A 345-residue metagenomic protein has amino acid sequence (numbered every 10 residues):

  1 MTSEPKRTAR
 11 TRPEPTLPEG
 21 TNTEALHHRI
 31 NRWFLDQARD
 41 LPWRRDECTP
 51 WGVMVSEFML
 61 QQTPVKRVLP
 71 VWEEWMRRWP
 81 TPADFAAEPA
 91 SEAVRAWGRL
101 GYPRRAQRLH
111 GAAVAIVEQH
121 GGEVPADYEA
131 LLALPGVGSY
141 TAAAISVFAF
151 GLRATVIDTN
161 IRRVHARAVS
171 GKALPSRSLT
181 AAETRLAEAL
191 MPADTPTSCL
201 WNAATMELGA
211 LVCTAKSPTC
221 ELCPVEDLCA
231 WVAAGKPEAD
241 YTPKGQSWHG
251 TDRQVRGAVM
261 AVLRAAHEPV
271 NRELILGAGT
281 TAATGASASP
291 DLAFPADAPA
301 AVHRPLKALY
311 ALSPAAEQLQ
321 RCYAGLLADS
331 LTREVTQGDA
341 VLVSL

Functional and structural regions predicted by a protein language model:
T2-E19, A38: Short, contiguous pre-domain boundary segments
P13-R32: Charged, compositionally biased N-terminal leader segments and the immediate start of the first structured element
H28-R253, V262-T281, L345: Catalytic cores of DNA base-excision repair glycosylases
H249, Q318-C322, S344: Accessory, typically intrinsically disordered or conformationally flexible segments
P269-Y310: Short acidic, hydrophobic short linear motifs in intrinsically disordered regions
A301-V302, L312-A328: Short amphipathic alpha-helical interaction segments
A324-V341: A short, conserved structural fragment
